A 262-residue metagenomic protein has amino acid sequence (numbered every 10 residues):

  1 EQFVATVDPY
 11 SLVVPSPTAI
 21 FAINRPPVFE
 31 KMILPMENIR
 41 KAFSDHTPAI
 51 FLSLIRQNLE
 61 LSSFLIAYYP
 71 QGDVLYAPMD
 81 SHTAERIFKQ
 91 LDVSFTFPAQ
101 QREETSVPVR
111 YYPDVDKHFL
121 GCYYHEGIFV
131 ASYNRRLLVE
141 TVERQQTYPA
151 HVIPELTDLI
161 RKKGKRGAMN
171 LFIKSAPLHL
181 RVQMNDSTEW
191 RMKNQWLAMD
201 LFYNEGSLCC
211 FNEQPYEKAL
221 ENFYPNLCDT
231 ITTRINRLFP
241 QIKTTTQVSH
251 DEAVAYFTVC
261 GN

Functional and structural regions predicted by a protein language model:
E1-F97, E103-Y111, T157-M184, A219-N262: Structural boundary/hinge residues at secondary-structure and domain interfaces
V14-S16, Y69-Q71, V115-F119, Y123-G127 (+2 more regions): Short, well-ordered loop/turn elements at secondary-structure boundaries
E60-I66, F119-Y123, L180-V182, D186-Y203 (+2 more regions): Broad, structure-driven detector of short, well-ordered beta-strand segments within folded domains
V74, P78-M79, S132-R135, E213: Extracellular/lumenal glycan-associated surfaces
T83, L137-L138, Y216: Short phosphate-engaging motifs
P98-A99, V130: N-terminal nucleotide-handling cores and adjacent loading/scaffold lobes of large enzymes and macromolecular assemblies
Y112-D186: A conserved glycine-rich beta-strand in the N-terminal activation segment of trypsin-fold
Q195-L208, E213-T232: C-terminal interaction module
